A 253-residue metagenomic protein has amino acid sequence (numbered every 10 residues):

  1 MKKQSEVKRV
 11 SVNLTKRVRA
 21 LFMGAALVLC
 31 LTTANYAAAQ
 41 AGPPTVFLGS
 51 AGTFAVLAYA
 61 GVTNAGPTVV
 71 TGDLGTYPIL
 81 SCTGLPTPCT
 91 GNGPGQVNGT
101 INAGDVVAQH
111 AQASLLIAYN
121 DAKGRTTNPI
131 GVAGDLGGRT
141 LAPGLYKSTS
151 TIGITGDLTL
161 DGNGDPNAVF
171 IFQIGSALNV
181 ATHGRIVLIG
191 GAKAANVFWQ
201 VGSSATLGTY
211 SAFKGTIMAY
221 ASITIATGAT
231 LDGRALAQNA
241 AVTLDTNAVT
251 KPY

Functional and structural regions predicted by a protein language model:
Q4-A25: Bacterial N-terminal signal peptides that target proteins for export
R19, M23, V28-A38: C-terminal segment of classical bacterial N-terminal signal peptides
N35-Y253: Solvent-exposed adhesion/ligand-recognition segments of exported proteins
